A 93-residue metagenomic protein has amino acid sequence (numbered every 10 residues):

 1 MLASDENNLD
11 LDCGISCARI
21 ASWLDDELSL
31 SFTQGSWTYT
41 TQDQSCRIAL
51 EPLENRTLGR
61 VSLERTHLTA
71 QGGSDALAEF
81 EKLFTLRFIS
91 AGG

Functional and structural regions predicted by a protein language model:
M1-E27: Terminal, regulation- and interaction-focused segments at domain boundaries
D5-N7, Q44-C46, E64-T66: A generic structural signal for short beta-strands and their flanking turns/coil linkers
R19, Q44-I48, D75-F80: Short, surface-exposed beta-strand/loop "edge" segments at domain boundaries and coil↔beta transitions
D25-G35: Short secondary-structure junctions
T33-T38, G59: Phosphate-end processing signature that detects enzymes handling 5′-triphosphorylated RNA and polyphosphate
T41-R60: A short, structured beta-strand/loop element
L63-S90: C-terminal structural segments of small proteins and small subunits
